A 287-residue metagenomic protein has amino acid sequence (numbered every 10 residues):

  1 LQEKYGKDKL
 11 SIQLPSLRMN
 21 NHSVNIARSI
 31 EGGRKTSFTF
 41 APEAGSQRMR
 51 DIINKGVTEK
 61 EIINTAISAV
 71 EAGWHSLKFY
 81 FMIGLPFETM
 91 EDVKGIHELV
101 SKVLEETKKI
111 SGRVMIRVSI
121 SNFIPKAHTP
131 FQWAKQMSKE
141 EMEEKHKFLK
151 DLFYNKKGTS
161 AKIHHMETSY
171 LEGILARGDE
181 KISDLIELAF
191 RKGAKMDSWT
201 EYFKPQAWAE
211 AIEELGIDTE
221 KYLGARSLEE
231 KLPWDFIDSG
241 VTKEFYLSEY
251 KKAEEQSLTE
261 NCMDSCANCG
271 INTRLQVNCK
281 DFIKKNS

Functional and structural regions predicted by a protein language model:
L1, L17-N21, E43-S46, I83-G84 (+6 more regions): Short, glycine-/Ser/Thr-/acidic-enriched flexible segments
L1-M115, S121: Conserved SAM/AdoMet-binding glycine-rich loop
K9-Q13, L77, G112-I116, Y154-H164 (+1 more regions): Acidic/polar loop patches that form or flank catalytic/metal-binding clefts of enzymes that bind anionic ligands
H22-I26, R48-I53, I83-E91, I110-E140 (+3 more regions): Flexible glycine/acidic-rich beta-alpha junction loops that bind and position SAM and/or redox cofactors in anaerobic
G33-R34, E144, D151, K195: C-terminal intrinsically disordered extensions
E59, E143, G240, E244: Electropositive phosphate-/nucleotide-binding environments in soluble metabolic enzymes
V93-V103, S138-L149: Well-ordered, non-membrane alpha-helical segments in soluble/globular domains
N155-S287: Radical SAM enzyme core and accessory elements
